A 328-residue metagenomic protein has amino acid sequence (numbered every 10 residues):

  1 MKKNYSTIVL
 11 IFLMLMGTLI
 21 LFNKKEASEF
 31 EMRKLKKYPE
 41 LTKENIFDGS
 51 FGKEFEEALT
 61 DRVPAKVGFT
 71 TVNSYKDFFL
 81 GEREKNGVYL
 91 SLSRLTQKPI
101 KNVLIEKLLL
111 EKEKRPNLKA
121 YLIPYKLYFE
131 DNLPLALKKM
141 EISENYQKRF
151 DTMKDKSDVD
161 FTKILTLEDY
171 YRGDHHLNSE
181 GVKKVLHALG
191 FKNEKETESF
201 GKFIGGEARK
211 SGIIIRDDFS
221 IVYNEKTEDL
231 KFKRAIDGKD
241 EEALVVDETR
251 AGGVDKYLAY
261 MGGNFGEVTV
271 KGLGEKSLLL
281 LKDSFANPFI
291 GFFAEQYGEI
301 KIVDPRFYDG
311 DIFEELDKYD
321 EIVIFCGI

Functional and structural regions predicted by a protein language model:
M1-I328: Extracellular glycan-modifying ectodomains
